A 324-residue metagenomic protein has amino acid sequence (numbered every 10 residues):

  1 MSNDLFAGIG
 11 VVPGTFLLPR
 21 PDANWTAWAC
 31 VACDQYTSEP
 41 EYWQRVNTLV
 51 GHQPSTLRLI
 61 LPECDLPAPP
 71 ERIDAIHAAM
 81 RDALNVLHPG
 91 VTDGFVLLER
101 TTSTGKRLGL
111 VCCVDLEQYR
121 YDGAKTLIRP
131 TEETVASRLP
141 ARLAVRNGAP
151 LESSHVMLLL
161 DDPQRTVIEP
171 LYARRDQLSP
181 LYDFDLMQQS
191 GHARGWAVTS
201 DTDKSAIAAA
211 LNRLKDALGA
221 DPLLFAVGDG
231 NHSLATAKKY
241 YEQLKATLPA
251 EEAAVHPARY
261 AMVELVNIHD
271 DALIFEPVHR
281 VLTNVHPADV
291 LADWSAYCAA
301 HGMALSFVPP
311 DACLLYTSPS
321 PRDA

Functional and structural regions predicted by a protein language model:
M1-L186: N-terminal extension/subdomain marker
L143-G148, K215, L224, E251-E252: A generic local secondary-structure boundary/capping motif
L178-H192, N284-Y297: Compact, glycine/acidic-enriched structural inserts
Q188-L224: Helix-hairpin-helix/helix-loop-helix acidic hairpins
N231-W294: Catalytic or ion-translocation cores adjacent to nucleophile or general acid/base/metal-coordination motifs in diverse
M303-P310: Long, charge-rich alpha-helical interaction segments
Y316-A324: Single conserved hydrophobic/aromatic residue that forms the stacking wall/gate of nucleotide- or nucleobase-binding
